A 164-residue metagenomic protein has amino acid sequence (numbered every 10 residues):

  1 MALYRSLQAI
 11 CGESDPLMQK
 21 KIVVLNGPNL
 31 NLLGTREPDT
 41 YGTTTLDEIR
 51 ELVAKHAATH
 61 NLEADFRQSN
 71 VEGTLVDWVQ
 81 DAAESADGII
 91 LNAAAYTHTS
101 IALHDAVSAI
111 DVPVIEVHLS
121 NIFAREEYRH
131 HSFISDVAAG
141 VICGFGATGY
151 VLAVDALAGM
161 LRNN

Functional and structural regions predicted by a protein language model:
L3-L17: Short, Lys/Arg-enriched N-terminal segments with co-localized hydrophobic residues within the first ~10-30 amino acids
Q19-I22: Extreme N-terminal starter segment of soluble prokaryotic enzymes
L33-D47: Glycine- and acidic-residue-enriched helix-capping/strand-helix junction motifs
E63-G73: Short beta->alpha junction loops
A82-I89: Short acidic/histidine-rich motifs immediately flanking catalytic phosphotransfer sites in two-component signaling
S100-A109: Short Gly/Thr/Asp-enriched flexible loops that form oxyanion-binding sites at enzyme active sites
A109-R125: Short, acidic/small-residue loops that bind anionic groups at enzyme active sites
A124-N164: Short, glycine-/small-residue-rich phosphate/pyrophosphate-handling segment
